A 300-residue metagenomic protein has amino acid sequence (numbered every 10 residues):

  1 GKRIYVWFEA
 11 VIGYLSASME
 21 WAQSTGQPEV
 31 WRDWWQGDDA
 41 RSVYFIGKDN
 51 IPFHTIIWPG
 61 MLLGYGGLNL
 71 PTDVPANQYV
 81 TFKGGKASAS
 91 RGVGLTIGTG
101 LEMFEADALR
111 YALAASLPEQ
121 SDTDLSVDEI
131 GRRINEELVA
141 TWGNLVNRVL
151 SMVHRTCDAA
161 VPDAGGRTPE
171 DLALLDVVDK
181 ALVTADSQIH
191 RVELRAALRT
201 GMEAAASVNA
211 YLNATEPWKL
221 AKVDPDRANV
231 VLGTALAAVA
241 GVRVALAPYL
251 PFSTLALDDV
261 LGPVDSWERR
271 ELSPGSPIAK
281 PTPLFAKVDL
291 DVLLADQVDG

Functional and structural regions predicted by a protein language model:
G1-R155, A197-G201: Structured secondary-structure scaffolds
Y14, G60, T184-A185, A245: Alpha-helical transmembrane segments of multipass membrane proteins
E20-V30, V146-A185, A205, N209-D224 (+1 more regions): Conserved, charged catalytic cores of large soluble enzymes
A76-Y79, D128-I130, D163-P169, E203 (+1 more regions): A glycine-rich phosphate-binding loop feature that marks nucleotide/adenosyl-phosphate handling sites
D122-V127, D179-S187: Short, charged/polar, low-complexity loop and linker segments that flank or interrupt alpha-helical bundles
E129-E137, P169-L172, Q188-R199, D226-G233: Short, solvent-exposed segments of well-ordered alpha helices
V139, G143, L175, D179 (+4 more regions): Generic structural concept
S187, V192-E193, M202-G300: Basic, alpha-helical terminal appendages of large translation-related enzymes
